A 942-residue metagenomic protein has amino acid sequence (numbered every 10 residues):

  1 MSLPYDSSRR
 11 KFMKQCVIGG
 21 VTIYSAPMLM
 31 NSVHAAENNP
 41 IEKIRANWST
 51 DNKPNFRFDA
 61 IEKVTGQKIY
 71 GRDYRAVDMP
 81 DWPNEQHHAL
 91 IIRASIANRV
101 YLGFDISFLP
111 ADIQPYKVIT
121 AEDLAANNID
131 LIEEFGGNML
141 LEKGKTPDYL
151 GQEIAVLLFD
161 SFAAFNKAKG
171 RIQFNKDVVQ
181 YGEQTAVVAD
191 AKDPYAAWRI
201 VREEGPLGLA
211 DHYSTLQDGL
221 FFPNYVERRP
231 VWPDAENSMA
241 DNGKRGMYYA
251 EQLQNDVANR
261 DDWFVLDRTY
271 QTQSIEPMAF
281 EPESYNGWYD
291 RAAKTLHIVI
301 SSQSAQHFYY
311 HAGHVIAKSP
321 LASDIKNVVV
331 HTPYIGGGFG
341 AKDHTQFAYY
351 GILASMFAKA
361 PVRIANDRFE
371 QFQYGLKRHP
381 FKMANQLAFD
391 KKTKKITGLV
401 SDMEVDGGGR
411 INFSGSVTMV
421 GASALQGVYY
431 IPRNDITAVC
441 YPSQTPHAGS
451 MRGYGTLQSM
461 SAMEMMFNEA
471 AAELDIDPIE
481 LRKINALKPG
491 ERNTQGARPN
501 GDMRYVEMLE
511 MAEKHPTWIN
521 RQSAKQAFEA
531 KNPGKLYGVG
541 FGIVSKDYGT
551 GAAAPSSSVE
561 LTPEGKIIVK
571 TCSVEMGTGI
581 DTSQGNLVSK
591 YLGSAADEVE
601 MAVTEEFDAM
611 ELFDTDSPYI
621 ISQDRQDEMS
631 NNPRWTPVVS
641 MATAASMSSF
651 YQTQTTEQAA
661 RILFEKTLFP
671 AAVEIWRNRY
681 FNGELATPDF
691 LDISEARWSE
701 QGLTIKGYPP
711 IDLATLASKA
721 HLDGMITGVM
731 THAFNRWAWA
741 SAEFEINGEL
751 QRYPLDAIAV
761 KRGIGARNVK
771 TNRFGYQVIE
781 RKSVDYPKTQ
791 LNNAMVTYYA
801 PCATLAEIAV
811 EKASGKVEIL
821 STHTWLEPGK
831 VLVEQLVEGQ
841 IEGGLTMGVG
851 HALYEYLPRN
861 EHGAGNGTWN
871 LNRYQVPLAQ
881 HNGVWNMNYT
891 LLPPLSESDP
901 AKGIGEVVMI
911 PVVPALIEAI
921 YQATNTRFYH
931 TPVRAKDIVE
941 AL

Functional and structural regions predicted by a protein language model:
M1-K11, S32-E37: N-terminal secretory signal peptides
R9-V17, I23: N-terminal export leaders
H34-Q217: Flexible, low-hydrophobicity surface segments
E122, S319-K326, F357-P361, M419-K531 (+2 more regions): C-terminal catalytic domains of large/alpha subunits in multi-subunit enzymes
I129-E133, A168-R171, Y309-H311, F339-T345 (+10 more regions): Short acidic, glycine/serine/threonine-rich loops at helix termini
D160, A360-V405, T653-R679: Phosphate/diphosphate-binding loops
E203-K318, A486-E564, Q790, T804 (+1 more regions): Helix-loop-helix junctions that connect adjacent transmembrane helices in secondary transporters/permeases, recognized
G336-K359, R363-D367, Q373, K382 (+1 more regions): Thiamine diphosphate
